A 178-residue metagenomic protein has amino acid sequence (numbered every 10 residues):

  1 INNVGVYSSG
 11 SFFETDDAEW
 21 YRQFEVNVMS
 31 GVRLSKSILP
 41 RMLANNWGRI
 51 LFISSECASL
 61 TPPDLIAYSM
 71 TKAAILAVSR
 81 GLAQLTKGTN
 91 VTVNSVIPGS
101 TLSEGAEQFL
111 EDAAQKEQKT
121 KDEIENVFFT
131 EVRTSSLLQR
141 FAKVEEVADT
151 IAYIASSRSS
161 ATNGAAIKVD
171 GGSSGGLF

Functional and structural regions predicted by a protein language model:
S11-F12, E19-F24, V132: Substrate-binding pocket helix/loop in short-chain dehydrogenase/reductase
F13, L60-I66, G88-T89, Q139 (+1 more regions): Active-site loop immediately N-terminal to the catalytic Tyr-X3-Lys motif of short-chain dehydrogenase/reductase
S35, T71, S79: Active-site helix of classical SDR
P40, Q84-L85, S160: Alpha-helical segment proximal to the catalytic Tyr-Lys
S55: Residue(s) in the substrate-gating loop at a strand-loop-helix junction that position the organic substrate next
L60, I151-A152, N163-F178: Short C-terminal tail/terminal secondary-structure segment of NAD(P)H-dependent dehydrogenase/reductase domains
K87, T92, T162-G164: Short, small/polar-rich loop/turn modules that mediate ligand/substrate recognition or access, typified
